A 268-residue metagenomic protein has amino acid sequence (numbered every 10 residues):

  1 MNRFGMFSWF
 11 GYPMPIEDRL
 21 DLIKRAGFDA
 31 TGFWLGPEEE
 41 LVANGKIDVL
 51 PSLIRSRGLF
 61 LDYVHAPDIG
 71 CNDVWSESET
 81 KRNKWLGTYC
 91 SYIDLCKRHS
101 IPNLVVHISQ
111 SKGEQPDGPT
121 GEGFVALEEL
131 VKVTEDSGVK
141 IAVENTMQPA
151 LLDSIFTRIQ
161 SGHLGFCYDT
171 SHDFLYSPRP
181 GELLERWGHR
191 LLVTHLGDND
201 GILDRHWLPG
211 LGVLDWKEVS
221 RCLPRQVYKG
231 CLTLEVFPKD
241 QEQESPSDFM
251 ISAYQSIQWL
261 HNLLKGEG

Functional and structural regions predicted by a protein language model:
M1-R3, P13-R25, L152-G268: Histidine-acidic metal/acid-base catalytic patches
M1-S91, K97, D153, S161 (+1 more regions): N-terminal pre-domain/capping segments
N2-S8, T31-F33, L61-A66, L104-V106 (+4 more regions): Hydrophobic faces of well-ordered beta-strands that scaffold small-molecule active sites in alpha/beta enzyme cores
F7-G11, W34-E38, A66-I69, S109-S111 (+4 more regions): Active-site beta-loop-alpha junctions enriched in small/polar residues
M14, D18, R55-S56, W75-G165: Active-site acidic/histidine proton-transfer and metal-coordination neighborhood in alpha/beta enzyme cores
L41, N72, E114, D204 (+1 more regions): Glycine/Thr-rich phosphate-binding loops of Rossmann-like dinucleotide-binding domains
N44-V49, R82, L86-Y89, P119-L127 (+3 more regions): Charged helix-capping and loop-helix junction motifs
P51-A66, F124-T134, W216-V219: Alpha-helix-loop-beta-strand connector modules within alpha/beta enzyme cores
